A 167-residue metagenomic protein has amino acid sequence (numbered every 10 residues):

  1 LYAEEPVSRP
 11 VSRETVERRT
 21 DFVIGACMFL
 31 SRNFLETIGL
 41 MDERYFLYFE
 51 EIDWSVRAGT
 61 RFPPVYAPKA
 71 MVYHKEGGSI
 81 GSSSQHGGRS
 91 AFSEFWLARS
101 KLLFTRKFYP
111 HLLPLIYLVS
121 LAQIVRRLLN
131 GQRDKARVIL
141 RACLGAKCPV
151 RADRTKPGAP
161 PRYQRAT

Functional and structural regions predicted by a protein language model:
L1-G39, R44: Acidic/His-rich active-site region of diverse nucleotide-sugar glycosyltransferases
V11-E14, G78-G88: Short glycine/proline- and charge-enriched loop/turn segments that cap or connect secondary-structure elements
R18, F34-F46, I52-Y73, G78-S79: Catalytic donor-sugar/metal-binding loop of nucleotide-sugar-dependent glycosyltransferases
L30, F49, F92, W96: Residue-level signal for the nucleotide or nucleotide-sugar donor/cofactor binding architecture
A91-R99, Y109-T167: Non-catalytic, C-terminal membrane-associated alpha-helical segments of glycosyltransferases
F104: Short alpha-helical functional segments enriched in proximate histidine and acidic residues
